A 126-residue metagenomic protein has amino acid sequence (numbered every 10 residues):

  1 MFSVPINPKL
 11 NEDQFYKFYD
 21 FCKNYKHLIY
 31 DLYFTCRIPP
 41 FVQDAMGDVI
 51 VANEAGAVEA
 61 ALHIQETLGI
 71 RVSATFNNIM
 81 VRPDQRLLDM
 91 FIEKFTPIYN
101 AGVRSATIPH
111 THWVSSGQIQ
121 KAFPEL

Functional and structural regions predicted by a protein language model:
M1: An acidic-aromatic substrate-binding cleft motif
V4-F21, Y30-L126: Active-site beta->alpha loop and helix N-cap motifs at the rims of alpha/beta catalytic domains
